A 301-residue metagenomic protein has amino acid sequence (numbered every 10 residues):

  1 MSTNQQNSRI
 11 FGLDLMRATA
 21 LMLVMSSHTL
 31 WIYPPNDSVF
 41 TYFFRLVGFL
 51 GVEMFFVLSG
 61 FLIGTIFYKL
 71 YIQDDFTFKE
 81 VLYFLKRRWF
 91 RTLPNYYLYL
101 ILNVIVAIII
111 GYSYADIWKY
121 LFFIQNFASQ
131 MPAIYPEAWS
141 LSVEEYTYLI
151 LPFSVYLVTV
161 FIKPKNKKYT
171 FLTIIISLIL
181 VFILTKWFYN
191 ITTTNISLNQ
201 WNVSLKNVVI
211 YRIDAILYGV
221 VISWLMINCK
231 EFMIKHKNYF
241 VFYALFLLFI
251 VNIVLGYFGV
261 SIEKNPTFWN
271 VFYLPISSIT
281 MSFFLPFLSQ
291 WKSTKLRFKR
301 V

Functional and structural regions predicted by a protein language model:
M1-V209, K235-L247, P266, I276-I279 (+1 more regions): Membrane-cytosol interface segments of multi-pass membrane proteins, especially ER/Golgi lipid-handling enzymes
F49, I216, V220-V221, F240-V301: Alpha-helical transmembrane segments of multi-pass integral membrane proteins
G64-Y71, V155-P164, I222-E231, V254-V260 (+1 more regions): Structural signal for the C-terminal ends of transmembrane alpha-helices and the immediately following loop
K186-T192, A215-Y218, I222, M226-F232: Extended amphipathic secondary-structure runs
R212: Extended ligand-binding clefts on enzyme/binding-domain cores
